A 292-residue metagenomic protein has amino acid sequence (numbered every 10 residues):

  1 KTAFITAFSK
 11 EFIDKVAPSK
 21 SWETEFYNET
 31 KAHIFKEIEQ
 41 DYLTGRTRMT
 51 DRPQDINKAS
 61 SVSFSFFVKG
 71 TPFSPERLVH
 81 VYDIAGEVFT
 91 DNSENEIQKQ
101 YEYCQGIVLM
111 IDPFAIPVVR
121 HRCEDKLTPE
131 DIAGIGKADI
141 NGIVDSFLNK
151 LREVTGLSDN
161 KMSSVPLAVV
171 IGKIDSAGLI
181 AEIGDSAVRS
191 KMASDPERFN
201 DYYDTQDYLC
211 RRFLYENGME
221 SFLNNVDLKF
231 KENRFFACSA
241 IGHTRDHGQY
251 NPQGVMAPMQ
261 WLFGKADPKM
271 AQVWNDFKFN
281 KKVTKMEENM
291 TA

Functional and structural regions predicted by a protein language model:
K1-A32, V88-I97, N149-S163, Q272: Solvent-exposed, charged interface segments at domain starts and junctions
K1-K58, K69-V79, I111: Conserved G1/Walker A P-loop phosphate-binding module
A32-F35, S60-T71, L127, V188-D195: Short low-complexity stretches enriched in small and charged residues
K36-L43, Q54-N57, Y82-G86, N141-F147 (+1 more regions): Short linear motifs at secondary-structure transitions and domain/linker junctions
L43-F67, L151, L214-N224, L228: Alpha-helix-centered segments that form part of catalytic cores
Q54-V108, F114-D125, Y250-Q253: Switch II of P-loop NTPase G domains
Y103-A292: Conserved GTP-binding G-domain of TRAFAC-class P-loop NTPases and closely related GTPase folds
